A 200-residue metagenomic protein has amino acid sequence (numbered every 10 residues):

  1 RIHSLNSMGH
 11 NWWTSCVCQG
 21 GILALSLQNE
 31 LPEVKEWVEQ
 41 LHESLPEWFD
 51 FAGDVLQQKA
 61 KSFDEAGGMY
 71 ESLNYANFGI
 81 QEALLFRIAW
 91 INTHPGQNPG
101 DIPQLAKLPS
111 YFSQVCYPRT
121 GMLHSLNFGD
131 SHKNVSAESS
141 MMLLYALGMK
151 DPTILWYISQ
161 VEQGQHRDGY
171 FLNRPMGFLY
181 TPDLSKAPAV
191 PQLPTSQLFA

Functional and structural regions predicted by a protein language model:
R1-S110, C116-Y117: Aromatic-lined, polymer-binding surfaces characteristic of secreted/periplasmic polysaccharide-degrading enzymes
N74-A200: Carbohydrate-active enzyme catalytic cores, enriched for enzymes that act on polyanionic acidic polysaccharides
